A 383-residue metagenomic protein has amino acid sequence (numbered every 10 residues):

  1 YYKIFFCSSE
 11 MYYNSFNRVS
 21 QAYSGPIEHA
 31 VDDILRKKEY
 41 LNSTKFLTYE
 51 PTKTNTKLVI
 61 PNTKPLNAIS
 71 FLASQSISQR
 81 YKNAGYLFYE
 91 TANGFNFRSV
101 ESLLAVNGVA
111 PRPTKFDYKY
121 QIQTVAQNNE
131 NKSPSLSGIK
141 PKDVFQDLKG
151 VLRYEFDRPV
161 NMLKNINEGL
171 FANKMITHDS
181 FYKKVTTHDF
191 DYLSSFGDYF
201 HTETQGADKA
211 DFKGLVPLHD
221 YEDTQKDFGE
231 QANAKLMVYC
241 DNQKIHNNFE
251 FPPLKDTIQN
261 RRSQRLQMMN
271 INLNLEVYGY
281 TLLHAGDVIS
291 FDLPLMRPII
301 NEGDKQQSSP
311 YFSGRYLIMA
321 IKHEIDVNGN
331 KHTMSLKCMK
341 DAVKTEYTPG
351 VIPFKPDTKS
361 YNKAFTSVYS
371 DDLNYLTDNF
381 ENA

Functional and structural regions predicted by a protein language model:
Y1-E10, R265-V277, G314-A320, H332-A342: Oligomerization/assembly interface segments of phage tail-like spikes and tubes
Y1-F46, K57-L58, A73, E101 (+3 more regions): Surface-exposed cap/loop segments at beta↔alpha junctions
I4, L47-R158, M162-F171, F181 (+2 more regions): Short beta-strand-centered interaction patches in the first periplasmic/extracellular domains of large envelope
C7-M11, N93, V100-L103, Y278-Y280 (+3 more regions): Solvent-exposed coil/turn segments that connect beta secondary-structure elements in extracytoplasmic/periplasmic
A30-T44, T48-P51, N129-M175, E346-A383: Intrinsically disordered, low-complexity terminal/linker regions enriched in Pro/Ser/Gly and acidic residues
A68, S76-I77, G94, S102 (+4 more regions): Extended serine/threonine-enriched, polar tracts that run as long, contiguous segments within proteins
K119-A285: Charged, gly/pro-rich, cysteine-poor intrinsically disordered low-complexity regions
K209-C240, A285, S290-A383: Acidic, low-complexity/disordered segments
